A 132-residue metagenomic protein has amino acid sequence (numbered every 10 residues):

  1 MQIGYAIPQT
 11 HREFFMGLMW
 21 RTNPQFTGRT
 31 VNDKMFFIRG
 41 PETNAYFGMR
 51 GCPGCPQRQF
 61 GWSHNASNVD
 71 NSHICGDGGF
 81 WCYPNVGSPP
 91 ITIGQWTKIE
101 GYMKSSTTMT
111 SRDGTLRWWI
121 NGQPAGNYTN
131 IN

Functional and structural regions predicted by a protein language model:
M1-G87: Secretory/extracellular carbohydrate-interaction modules and structurally similar beta-sandwich "look-alikes"
I3, I7, I38, I74 (+4 more regions): Weak global preference for isoleucine
Q9-F14, M19, V86-S106, D113: Trp-centered recognition loops
K98-I131: Carbohydrate-binding surfaces in secreted/extracellular proteins
